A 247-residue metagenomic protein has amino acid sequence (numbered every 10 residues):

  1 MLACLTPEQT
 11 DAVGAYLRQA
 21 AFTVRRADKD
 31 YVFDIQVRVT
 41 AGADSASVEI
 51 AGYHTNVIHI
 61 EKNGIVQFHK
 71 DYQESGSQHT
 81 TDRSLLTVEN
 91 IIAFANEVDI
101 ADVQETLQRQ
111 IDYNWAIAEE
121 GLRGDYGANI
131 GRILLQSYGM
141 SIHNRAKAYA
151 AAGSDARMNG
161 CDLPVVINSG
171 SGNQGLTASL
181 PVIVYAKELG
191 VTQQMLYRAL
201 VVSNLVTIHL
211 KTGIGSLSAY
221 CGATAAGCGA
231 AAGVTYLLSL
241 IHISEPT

Functional and structural regions predicted by a protein language model:
M1, G175-Q193, A232-S239: Alpha-helical support elements that line or immediately flank enzyme active sites and cofactor-binding pockets
M1-L17: Alpha/propeptide regions of enzymes that mature by internal proteolysis
G14-G160: Signature of multi-pass transmembrane helix bundles
S141-G160, T192-L210, S244: Acidic-glycine-rich active-site phosphate/pyrophosphate-binding loop
L163-S169, I208-G215: Transmembrane alpha-helix interface/packing and boundary motifs in multi-pass membrane proteins, characterized by
L163-S179, G222-A225: Conserved phosphate/anionic-ligand binding catalytic regions in large, soluble enzymes, centered on
T192-V202, H209, G213-G229, G233: Phosphate/pyrophosphate-binding betaalpha-module
I241-T247: Residue-level detector of conserved catalytic or cofactor/ligand-binding positions in enzyme active sites
